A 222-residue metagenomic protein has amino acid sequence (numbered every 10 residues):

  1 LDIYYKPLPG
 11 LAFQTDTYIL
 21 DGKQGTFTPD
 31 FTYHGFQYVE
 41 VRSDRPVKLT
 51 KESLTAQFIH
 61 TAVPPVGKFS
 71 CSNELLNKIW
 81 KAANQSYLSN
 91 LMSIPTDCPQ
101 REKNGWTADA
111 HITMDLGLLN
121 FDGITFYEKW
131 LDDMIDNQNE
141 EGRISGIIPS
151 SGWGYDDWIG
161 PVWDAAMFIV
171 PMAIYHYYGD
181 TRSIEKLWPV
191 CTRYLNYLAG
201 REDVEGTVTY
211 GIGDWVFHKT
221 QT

Functional and structural regions predicted by a protein language model:
L1-Q100, A108-D109, T125-E128, S145-G152 (+4 more regions): Extracellular/oxidizing-compartment recognition motifs
I79, W130, M167, L187 (+1 more regions): Stable alpha-helical elements in mature extracytoplasmic
R101-H111, D122, W158-I169, K186: Aromatic- and histidine-enriched alpha-helix N-cap/loop-to-helix transition segments that scaffold the rims
I112, D133, V190-R201: Alpha-helical scaffold segments in carbohydrate-active enzymes
I112-G123, M167-S183: Well-ordered alpha-helical scaffold segments within catalytic/enzyme domains
L116-E140: Active-site diphosphate/adenylate-binding microenvironment
S145-P161, A165: Extended hydrophobic/aromatic segments used for targeting, binding, or gating
